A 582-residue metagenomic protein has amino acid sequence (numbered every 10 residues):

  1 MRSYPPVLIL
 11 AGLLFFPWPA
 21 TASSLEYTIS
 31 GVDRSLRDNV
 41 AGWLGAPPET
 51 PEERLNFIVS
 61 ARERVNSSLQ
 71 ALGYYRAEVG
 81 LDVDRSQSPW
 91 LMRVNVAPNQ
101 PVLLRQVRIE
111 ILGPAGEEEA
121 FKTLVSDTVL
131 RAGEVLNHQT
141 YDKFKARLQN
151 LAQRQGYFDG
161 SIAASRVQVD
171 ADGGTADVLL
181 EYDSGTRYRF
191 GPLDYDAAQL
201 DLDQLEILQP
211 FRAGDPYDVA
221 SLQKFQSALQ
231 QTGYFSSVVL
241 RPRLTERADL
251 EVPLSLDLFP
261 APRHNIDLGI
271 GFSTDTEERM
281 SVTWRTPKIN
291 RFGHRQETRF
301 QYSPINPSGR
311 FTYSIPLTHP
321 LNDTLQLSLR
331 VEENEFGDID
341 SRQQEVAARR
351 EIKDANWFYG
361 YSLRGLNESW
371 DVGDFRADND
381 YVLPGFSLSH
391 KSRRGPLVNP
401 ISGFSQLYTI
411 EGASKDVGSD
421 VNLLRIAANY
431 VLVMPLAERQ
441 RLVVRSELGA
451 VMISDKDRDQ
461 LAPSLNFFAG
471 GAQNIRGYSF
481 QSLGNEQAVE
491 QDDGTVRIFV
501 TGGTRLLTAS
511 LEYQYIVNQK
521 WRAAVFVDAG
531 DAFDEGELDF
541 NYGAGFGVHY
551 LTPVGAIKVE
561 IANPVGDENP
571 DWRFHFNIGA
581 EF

Functional and structural regions predicted by a protein language model:
M1-P5: Positively charged n-region of N-terminal signal peptides that target proteins for export
V7-P17: Bacterial N-terminal signal peptides
A22-S35, A41-T274, T283, E297-I315 (+4 more regions): Periplasmic polypeptide-binding modules associated with outer-membrane biogenesis and secretion
L55-N56, N137-Q139, V167, G269-G271 (+7 more regions): Outer-membrane beta-barrel domain signature
E118-E119, T123, D218-T409, R476-G477 (+3 more regions): Gram-negative/organellar outer-membrane beta-barrel architecture
R212-P216, K288, E537: C-terminal soluble interaction/assembly domains
Q231, D371-D374, Y381-I516, A529 (+3 more regions): C-terminal outer-membrane beta-barrel translocator/porin domains of Gram-negative envelope proteins and their
F533-I557, D567-N569, F574: C-terminal structured "cap/appendage" subdomains that terminate the fold
